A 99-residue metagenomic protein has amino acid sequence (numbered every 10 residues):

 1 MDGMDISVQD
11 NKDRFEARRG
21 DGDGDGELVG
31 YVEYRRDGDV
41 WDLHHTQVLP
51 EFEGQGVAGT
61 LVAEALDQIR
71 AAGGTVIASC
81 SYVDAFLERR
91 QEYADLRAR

Functional and structural regions predicted by a protein language model:
M1-E16: Active-site rim helix/loop that mediates acceptor-substrate recognition in acyltransferases
D13-V29: Conserved beta-hairpin
A17-R19, R36, H45-T46: Residue-level recognition of conserved beta-strand positions in structured domain cores
E27-R35, D42: Conserved beta-strand in the GNAT
V40-P50: Conserved acetyl-CoA binding element of GNAT-fold acetyltransferases
F52, G56-L61: Conserved acetyl-CoA pyrophosphate-binding loop and the N-cap/start of the following alpha-helix in GNAT-like
D67-R99: C-terminal structural segments of small proteins and small subunits
